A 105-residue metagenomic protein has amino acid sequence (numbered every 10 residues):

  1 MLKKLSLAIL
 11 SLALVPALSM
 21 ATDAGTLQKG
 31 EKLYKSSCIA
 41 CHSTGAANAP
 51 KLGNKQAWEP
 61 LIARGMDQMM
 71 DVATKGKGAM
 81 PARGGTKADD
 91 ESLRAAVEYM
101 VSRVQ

Functional and structural regions predicted by a protein language model:
M1-Q28, V104-Q105: N-terminal export/targeting leaders of redox proteins
S11, K35, M66: ATP/adenylate-binding site constellation spanning eukaryotic-like Ser/Thr protein kinases, ABC-transporter
Q28-S36: Local sequence-structure signature of Cys/Sec-based thiol-disulfide redox active-site neighborhoods
K35-T44, A96, M100: The canonical Cys-X-X-Cys-His
S43-D71: Gly/Gly-Pro-rich "capping" loops immediately C-terminal to redox-active cysteine motifs in periplasmic/lumenal
P50-K51, M69-R103: Axial heme c-ligation environment in periplasmic c-type cytochrome domains
